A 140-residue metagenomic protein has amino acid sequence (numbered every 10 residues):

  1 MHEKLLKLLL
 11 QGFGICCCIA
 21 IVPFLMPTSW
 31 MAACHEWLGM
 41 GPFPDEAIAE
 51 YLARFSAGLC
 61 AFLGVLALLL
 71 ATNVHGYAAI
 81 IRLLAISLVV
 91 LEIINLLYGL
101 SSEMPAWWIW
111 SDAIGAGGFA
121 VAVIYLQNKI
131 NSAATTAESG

Functional and structural regions predicted by a protein language model:
M1-I19: Cytosolic juxtamembrane helix and N-cap/initiation of the first transmembrane helix
C16-A53, A57: Hydrophobic transmembrane helix segments
I19, A47-A71, I86-V90: Core segments of alpha-helical transmembrane spans in multipass integral membrane proteins
M40-A49, L70-I80, S101: Short juxtamembrane and helix-loop transition motifs at transmembrane-helix boundaries in membrane proteins
F62, W110-G118: Membrane-embedded alpha-helical segments of multi-pass membrane proteins, especially the transmembrane helices
A79-L96, G115-A122: Hydrophobic alpha-helical membrane segments
I93-W110: Membrane-helix boundary connector in multi-pass membrane proteins
G117-G140: Membrane-water interface at the C-terminal end of transmembrane alpha helices
